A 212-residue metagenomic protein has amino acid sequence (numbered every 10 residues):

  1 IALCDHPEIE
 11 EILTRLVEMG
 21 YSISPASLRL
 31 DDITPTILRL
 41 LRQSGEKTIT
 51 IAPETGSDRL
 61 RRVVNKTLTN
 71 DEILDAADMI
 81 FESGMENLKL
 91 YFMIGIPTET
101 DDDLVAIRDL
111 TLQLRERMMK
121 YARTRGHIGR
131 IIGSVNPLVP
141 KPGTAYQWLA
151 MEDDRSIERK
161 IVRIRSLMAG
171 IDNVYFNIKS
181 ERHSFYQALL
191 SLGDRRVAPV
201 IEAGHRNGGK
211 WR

Functional and structural regions predicted by a protein language model:
I1-K89, I94-R130: Conserved SAM/AdoMet-binding glycine-rich loop
V105-R212: Auxiliary Fe-S-binding modules of radical SAM enzymes
